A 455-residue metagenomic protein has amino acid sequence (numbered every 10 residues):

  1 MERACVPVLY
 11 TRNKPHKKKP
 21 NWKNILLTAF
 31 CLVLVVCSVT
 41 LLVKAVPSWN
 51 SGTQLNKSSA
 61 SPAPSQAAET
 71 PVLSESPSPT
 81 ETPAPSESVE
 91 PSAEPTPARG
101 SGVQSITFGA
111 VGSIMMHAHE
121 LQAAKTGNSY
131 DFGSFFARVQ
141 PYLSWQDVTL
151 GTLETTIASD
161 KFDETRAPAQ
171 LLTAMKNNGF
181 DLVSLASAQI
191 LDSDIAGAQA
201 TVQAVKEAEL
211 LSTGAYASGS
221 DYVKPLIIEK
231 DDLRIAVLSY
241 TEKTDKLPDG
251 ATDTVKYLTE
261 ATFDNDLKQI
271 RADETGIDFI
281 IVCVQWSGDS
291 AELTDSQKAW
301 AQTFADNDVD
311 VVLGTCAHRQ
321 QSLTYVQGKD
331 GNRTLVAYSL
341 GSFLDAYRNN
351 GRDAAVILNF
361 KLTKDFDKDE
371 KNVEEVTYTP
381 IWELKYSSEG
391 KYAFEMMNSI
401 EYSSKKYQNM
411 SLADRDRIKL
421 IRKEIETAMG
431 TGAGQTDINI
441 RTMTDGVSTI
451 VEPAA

Functional and structural regions predicted by a protein language model:
E2-K17, K23-N56, S65, S76-A455: Acidic, metal/ion-coordinating pockets
